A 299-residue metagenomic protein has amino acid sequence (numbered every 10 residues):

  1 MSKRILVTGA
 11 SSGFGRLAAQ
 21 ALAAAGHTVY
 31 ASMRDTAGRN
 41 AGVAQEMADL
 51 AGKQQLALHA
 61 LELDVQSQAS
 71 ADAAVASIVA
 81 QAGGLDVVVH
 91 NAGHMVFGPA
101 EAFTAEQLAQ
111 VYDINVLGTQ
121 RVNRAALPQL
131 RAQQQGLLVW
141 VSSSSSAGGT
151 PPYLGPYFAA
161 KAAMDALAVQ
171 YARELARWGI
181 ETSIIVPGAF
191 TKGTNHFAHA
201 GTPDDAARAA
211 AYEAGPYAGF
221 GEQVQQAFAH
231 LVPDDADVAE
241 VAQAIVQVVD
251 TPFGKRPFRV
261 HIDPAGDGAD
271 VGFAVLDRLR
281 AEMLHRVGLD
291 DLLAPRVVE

Functional and structural regions predicted by a protein language model:
K3, G84-L85, L130-S143, R177-E181: Active-site loop of short-chain dehydrogenase/reductase
S11-S12: Conserved glycine-rich cofactor-binding loop
L61-A73, A105: The beta1-alpha1 cofactor-binding region of Rossmann-like NAD(H)/NADP(H)-dependent oxidoreductases
P99-A100, Q107-A109: Substrate-binding pocket helix/loop in short-chain dehydrogenase/reductase
N123-R124: A short, exposed helix-loop element centered on a Lys and neighboring polar residues
V139-A163, A168-V169, R173-A176, G188-T202: Catalytic loop of short-chain dehydrogenase/reductase
E181-A229: C-terminal beta-strand-loop-alpha-helix "lid" module of Rossmann-like NAD(P)-dependent dehydrogenases
